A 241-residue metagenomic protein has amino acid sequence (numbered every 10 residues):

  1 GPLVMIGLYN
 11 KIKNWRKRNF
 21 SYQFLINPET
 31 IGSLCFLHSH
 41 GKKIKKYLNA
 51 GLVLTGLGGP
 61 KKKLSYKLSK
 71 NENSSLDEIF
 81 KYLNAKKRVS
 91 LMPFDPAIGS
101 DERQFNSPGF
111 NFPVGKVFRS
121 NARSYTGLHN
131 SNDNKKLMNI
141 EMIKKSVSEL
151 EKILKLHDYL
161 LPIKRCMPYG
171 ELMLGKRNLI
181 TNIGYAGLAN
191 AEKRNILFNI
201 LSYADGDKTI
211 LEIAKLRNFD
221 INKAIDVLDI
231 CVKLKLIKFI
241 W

Functional and structural regions predicted by a protein language model:
G1-D77, M92-Q104: Acidic/histidine-rich catalytic neighborhood of metal-dependent amide-processing enzymes
L3-G7, K145, E149, E212: Short amphipathic alpha-helical face segments that pack within enzyme cores and frequently flank/anchor catalytic
K11-N14, L156, I230: Alpha-helical scaffold elements within enzyme catalytic domains, especially in hydrolases
K17-Y22, A85-V89, T209-E212: Short, surface-exposed connector motifs at secondary-structure boundaries
E29-S33, L76, D101, P113 (+5 more regions): General structural feature for long, well-ordered alpha-helical segments within catalytic domains of soluble enzymes
G56-G59, S120-Y125, G206: Short connector loops/turns at beta-strand edges and beta->alpha or beta->beta junctions
K63-R194: Active-site-adjacent substrate-binding region of metalloamidase/peptidase-like peptide-processing proteins
E192-W241: Long, charge-rich, low-complexity alpha-helical segments
